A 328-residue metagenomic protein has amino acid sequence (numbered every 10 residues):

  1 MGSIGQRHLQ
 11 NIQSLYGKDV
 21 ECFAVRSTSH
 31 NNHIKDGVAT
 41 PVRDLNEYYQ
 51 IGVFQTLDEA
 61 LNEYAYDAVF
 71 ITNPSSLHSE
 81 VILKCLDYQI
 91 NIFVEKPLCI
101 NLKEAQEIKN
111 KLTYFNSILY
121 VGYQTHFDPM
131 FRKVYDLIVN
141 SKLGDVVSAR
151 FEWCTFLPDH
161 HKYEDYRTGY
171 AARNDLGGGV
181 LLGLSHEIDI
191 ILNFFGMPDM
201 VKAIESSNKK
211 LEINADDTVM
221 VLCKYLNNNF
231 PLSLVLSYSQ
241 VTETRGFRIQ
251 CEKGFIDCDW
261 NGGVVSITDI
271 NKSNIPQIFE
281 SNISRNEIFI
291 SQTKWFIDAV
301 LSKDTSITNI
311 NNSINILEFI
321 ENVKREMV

Functional and structural regions predicted by a protein language model:
M1-E47: N-terminal Rossmann-like dinucleotide-binding module
A24, A68-F70, N227, W295-V328: C-terminal helix-rich "cap/oligomerization" subdomain common to oxidoreductases
H30-K35, E280-K294: Active-site loop of classical SDR/Rossmann-like NAD(P)-dependent oxidoreductases, centered on the catalytic Tyr-X3-Lys
Y48-K111: Beta-loop-alpha module in the N-terminal Rossmann-like domain of NAD(P)-dependent dehydrogenases, especially those
V94, L119-V121, C258: Hydrophobic residues in well-ordered beta-strands that form the structural core
E107-T125, D145-A149: Rossmann-fold dehydrogenase core element
D128-I204, K209-L211: Predominantly a Rossmann-like dinucleotide-binding segment in NAD(P)-dependent oxidoreductases
L182-V264, T293-D304: Contiguous beta-strand/loop segments that form the cofactor/metal-binding neighborhood of enzyme cores
